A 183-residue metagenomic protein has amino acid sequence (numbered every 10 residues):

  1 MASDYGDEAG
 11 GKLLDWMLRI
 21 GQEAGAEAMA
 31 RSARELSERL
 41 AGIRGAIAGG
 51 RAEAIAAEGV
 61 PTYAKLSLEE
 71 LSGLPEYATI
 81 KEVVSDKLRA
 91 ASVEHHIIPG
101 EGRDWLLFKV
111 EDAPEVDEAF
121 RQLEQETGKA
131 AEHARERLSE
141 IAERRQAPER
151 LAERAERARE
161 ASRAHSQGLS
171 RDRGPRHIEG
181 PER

Functional and structural regions predicted by a protein language model:
M1-A91, I98-R183: Positively charged, small/polar-rich N-terminal and surface patches that mediate targeting and assembly and bind
